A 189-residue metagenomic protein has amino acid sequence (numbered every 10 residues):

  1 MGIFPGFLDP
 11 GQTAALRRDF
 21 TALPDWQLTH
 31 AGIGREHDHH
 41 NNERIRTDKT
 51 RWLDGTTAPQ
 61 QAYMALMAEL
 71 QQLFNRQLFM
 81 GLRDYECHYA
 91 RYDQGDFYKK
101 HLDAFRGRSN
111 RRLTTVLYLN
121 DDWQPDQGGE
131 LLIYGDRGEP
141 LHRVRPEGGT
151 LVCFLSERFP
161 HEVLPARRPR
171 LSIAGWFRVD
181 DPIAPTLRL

Functional and structural regions predicted by a protein language model:
M1-R76: Non-heme Fe(II)/2-oxoglutarate
I3, H88, T114, S172: Amphipathic alpha-helical recognition patches that constitute DNA-binding helices
Q60, Y89-R108: Conserved short histidine dyad/triad with adjacent acidic residue
R76-L82, A104-S109: Short, conserved, surface-exposed binding loops centered on an aromatic residue
M80-H88, Q127: A short coil-to-beta-strand element that immediately follows conserved catalytic motifs
R106, R111, N120-L189: Catalytic core of Fe(II)/2-oxoglutarate
